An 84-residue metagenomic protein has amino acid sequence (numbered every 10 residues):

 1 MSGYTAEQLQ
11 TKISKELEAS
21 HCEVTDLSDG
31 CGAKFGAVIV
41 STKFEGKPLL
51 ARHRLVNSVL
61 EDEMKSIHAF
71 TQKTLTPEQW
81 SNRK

Functional and structural regions predicted by a protein language model:
M1-Y4: N-terminal presequence-like segments and adjacent domain-start helices
E7-K12, T42-G46: N-terminal start-of-chain detector that recognizes signal peptides and the immediate post-cleavage beginning
L9, I13, R52-E61: Short, non-transmembrane amphipathic alpha-helical segments
I13-C22, E63-I67: Short secondary-structure junctions
A19-G36: Short edge beta-strands and adjacent turn/loop segments
L27, V40, K73-P77: Short loop/turn motifs enriched for small/polar and acidic residues
C31-N57, K65, T71: Amphipathic, hydrophobic secondary-structure cores in small proteins
N57-K84: C-terminal structural segments of small proteins and small subunits
